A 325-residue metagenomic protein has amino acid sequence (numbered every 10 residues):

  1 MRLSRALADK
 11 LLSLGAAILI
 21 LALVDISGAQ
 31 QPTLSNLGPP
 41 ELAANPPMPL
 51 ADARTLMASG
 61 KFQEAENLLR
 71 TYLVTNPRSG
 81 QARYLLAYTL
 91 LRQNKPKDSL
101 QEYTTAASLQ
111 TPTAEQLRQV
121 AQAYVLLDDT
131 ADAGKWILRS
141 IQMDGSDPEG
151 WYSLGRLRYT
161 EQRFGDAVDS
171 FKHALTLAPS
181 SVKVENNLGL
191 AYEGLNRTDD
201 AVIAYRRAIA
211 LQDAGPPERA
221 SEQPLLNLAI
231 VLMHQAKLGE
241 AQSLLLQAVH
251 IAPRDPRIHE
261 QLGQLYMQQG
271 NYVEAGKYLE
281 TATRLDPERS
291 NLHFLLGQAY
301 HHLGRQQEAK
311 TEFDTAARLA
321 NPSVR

Functional and structural regions predicted by a protein language model:
I20-Y84, R92-K97, Q101, N321-R325: N-terminal leader/linker segments that initiate helical-solenoid repeat arrays
P46, G80-Q81, T113-E115, P148-E149 (+7 more regions): Helix-start (N-cap) detector for alpha-helical repeat units in TPR-like alpha-solenoids, especially tetratricopeptide
A58-S59, R92-Q93, L126-L127, T160-E161 (+4 more regions): Register position in tetratricopeptide repeats
T75, L109-Q110, M143, L177 (+4 more regions): Structural marker of alpha-solenoid helical repeat scaffolds
